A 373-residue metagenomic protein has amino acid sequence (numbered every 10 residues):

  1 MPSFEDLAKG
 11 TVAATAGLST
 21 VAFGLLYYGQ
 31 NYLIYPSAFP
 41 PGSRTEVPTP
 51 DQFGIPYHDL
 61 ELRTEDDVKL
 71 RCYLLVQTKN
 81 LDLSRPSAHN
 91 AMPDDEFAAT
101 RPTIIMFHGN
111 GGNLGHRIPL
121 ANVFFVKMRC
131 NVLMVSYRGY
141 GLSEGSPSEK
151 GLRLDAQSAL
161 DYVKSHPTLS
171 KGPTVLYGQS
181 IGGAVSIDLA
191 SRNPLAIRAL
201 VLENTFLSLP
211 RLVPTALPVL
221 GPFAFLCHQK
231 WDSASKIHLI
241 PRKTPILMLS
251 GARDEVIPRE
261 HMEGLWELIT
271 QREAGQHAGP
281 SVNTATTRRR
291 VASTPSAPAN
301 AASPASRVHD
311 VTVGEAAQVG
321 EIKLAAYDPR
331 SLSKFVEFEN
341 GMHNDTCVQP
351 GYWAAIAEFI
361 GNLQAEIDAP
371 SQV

Functional and structural regions predicted by a protein language model:
A13-R63, L75-D82: An N-terminal hydrophobic leader/cap segment in hydrolases
D67-Y162: Membrane-embedded segments
T168-S180: Alpha/beta-hydrolase fold nucleophile elbow
G178-D188, V256: Glycine-rich nucleophile elbow surrounding the catalytic serine of serine-hydrolase chemistry
V185-L239, T244, D345, P350: Hydrolase active-site cap/lid region
I240-K243, L247-S250, D254: Short beta-strand/loop motif that positions the catalytic acidic residue of the alpha/beta-hydrolase fold
R253-I257, R272, H343-D345: Acidic catalytic loop of the alpha/beta-hydrolase fold
E263, A274-V373: C-terminal catalytic histidine-bearing segment of alpha/beta-hydrolase fold enzymes
